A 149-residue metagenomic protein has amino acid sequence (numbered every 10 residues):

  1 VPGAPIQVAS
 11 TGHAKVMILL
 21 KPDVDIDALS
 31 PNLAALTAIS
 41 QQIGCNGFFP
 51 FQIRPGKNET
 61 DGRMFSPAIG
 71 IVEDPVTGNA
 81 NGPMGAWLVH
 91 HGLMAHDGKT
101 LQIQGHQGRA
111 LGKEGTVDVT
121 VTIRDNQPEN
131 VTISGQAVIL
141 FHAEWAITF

Functional and structural regions predicted by a protein language model:
V1-F149: Active-site proximal loop and beta-alpha junction motif in alpha/beta enzyme cores
